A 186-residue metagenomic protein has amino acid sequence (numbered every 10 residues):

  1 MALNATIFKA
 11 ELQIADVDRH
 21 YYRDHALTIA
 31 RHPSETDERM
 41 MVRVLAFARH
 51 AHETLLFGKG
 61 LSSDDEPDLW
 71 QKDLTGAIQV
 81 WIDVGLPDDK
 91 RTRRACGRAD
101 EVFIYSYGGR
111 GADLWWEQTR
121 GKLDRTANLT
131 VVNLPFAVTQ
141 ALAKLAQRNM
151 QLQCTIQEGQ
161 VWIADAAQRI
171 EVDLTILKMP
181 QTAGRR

Functional and structural regions predicted by a protein language model:
A10-L12, L69, Q160-A164: Short polybasic amphipathic segments
D16-L61: Acidic-basic catalytic patches of nuclease active cores, encompassing PD-(D/E)XK and other metal-cofactor nuclease
R23-L27, Q79-G85, I170-L177: Short amphipathic beta-strand/extended segments with alternating polar/hydrophobic composition
L55-L74: Long amphipathic N-terminal alpha/beta scaffold segment
L69-Q71, G76-T92: Conserved catalytic cores of phosphodiester-cleaving nucleases, focusing on short active-site segments
P87-K144: Feature captures the catalytic cores and cofactor-binding loops of soluble hydro-lyases/lyases that act on carboxylate
N128-R186: Non-catalytic C-terminal interaction segments of nucleic acid-processing enzymes
